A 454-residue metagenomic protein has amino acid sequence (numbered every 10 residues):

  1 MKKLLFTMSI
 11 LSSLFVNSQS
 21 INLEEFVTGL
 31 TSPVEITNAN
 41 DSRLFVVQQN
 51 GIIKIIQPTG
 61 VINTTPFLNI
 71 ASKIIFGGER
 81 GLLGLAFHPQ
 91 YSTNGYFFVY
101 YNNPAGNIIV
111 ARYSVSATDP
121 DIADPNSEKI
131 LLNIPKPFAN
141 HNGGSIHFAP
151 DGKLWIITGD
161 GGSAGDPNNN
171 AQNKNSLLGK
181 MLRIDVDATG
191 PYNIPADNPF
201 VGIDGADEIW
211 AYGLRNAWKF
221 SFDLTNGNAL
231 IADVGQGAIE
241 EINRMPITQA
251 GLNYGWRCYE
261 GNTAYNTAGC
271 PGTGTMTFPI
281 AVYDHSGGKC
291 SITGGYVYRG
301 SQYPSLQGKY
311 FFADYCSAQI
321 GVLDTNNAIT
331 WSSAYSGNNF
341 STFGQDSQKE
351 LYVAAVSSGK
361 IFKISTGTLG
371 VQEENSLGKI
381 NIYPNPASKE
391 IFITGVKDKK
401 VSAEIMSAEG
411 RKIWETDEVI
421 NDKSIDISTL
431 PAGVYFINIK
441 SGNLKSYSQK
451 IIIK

Functional and structural regions predicted by a protein language model:
M1-I21, V371: Bacterial Sec-dependent N-terminal signal peptides
N17, S365-K379: Low-complexity, Pro/Thr/Ser/Gly/Ala-rich linker/spacer regions in secreted, extracellular modular proteins
Q19-E24, G60-T65, V115-K129, G190-G205 (+4 more regions): Beta-strand initiation motifs
Q19-G165, K219-F222, G227-G235, I239 (+3 more regions): Acidic, Gly/Ser/Thr-rich repeat motifs that build Ca2+-stabilized beta-propeller blades
R80-L82, Q90-S92, D160-T330, T366: Beta-propeller domain segments
I329-S347: Conserved blade-ending motifs and adjacent loop-strand segments that build the rim/top face of beta-propeller domains
E374-K454: C-terminal outer-membrane/trafficking sorting elements
